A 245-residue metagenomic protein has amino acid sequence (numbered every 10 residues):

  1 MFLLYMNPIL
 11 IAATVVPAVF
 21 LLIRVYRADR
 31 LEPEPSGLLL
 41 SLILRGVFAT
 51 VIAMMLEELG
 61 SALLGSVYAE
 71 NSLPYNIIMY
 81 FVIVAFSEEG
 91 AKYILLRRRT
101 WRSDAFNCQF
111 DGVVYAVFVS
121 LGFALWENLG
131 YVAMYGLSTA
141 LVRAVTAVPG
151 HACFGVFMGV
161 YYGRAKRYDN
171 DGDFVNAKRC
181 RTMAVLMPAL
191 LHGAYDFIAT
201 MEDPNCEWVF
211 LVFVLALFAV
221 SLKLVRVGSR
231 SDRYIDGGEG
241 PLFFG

Functional and structural regions predicted by a protein language model:
M1-G245: Hydrophobic alpha-helical segments at protein termini of multi-pass membrane proteins
